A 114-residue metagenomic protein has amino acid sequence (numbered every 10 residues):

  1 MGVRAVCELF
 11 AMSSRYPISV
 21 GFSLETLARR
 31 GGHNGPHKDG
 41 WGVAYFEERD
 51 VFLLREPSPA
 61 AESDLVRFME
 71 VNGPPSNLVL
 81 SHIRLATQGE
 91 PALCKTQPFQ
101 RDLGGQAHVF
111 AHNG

Functional and structural regions predicted by a protein language model:
M1-S63: Extreme N-terminus nucleophile/cap motif
R4-V6, H37-D39, P74-P75, L93 (+1 more regions): Short, well-ordered loop/turn elements at secondary-structure boundaries
C7, H108-G114: Conserved beta-strand-loop-short alpha-helix elements that form and flank the Mn2+/Mg2+-coordinating active site
M12-R15, H82-L85, N113: Fold-independent oxyanion-binding glycine-rich loops and adjacent beta-strand/coil segments at enzyme active sites
G42, V79-H82: A short, Trp-centered hydrophobic/proline-enriched beta-strand micro-motif
P57-M69, I83-Q106: Short acidic (Asp/Glu) patches
F68-L78: Short, surface-exposed secondary-structure junctions/capping segments
N77-V79, H108-V109: Structural motif
